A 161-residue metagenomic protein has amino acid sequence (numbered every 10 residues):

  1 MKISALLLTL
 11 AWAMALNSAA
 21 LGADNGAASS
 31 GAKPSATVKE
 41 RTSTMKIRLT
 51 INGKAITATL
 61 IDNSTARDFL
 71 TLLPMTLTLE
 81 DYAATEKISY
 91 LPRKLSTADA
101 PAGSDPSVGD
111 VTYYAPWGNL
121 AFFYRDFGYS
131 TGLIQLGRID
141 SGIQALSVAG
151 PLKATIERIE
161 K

Functional and structural regions predicted by a protein language model:
M1-A5: Positively charged n-region of N-terminal signal peptides that target proteins for export
L7-N17: Bacterial N-terminal signal peptides
S18-A23: Boundary at the C-terminal end of the N-terminal hydrophobic targeting segment
S35-Y90, T97: N-terminal secretory signal peptides
P101-S104: Short, surface-exposed secondary-structure edge patches
V108-D110: Loop/turn positions that initiate beta-strands
A115-D140: Beta-strand-rich cores of mature extracytoplasmic or soluble domains
G137-K161: Well-ordered alpha/beta subsegment
